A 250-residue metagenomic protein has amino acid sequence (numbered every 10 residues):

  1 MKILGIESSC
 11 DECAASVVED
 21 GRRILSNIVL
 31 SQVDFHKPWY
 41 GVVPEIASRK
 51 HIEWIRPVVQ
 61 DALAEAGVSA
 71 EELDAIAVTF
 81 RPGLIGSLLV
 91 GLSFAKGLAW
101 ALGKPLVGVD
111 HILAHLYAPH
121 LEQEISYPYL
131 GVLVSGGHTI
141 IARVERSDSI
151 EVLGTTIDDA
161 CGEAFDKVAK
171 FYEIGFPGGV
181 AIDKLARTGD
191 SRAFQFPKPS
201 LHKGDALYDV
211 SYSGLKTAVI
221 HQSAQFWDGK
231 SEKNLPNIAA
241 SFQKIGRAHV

Functional and structural regions predicted by a protein language model:
M1, G108-L130: Conserved phosphate-binding catalytic cores of ATP/NTP-utilizing and phosphoryl-transfer enzymes
K2-E72, V78-P82, H111, H115 (+1 more regions): N-terminal beta-alpha supersecondary unit
C13-E19, G131-L133, T139-R143: Short beta-strand scaffold segments in enzyme catalytic cores
E19-L25, V90-P105, L121-S126, E145-E151 (+1 more regions): A glycine- and small-aliphatic-rich helix-loop capping segment at beta-alpha/alpha-beta transitions that lines
S69, K184-H249: A contiguous, well-structured pocket-lining segment that forms one wall/lid of small-molecule binding clefts in soluble
E72-A118: Glycine-rich phosphate-binding loop and adjoining helix at the ATP-binding site of ATP-dependent phosphoryl-transfer
R146-D190, Y212-D228: Glycine-rich phosphate-binding loop plus the immediately following alpha-helix
